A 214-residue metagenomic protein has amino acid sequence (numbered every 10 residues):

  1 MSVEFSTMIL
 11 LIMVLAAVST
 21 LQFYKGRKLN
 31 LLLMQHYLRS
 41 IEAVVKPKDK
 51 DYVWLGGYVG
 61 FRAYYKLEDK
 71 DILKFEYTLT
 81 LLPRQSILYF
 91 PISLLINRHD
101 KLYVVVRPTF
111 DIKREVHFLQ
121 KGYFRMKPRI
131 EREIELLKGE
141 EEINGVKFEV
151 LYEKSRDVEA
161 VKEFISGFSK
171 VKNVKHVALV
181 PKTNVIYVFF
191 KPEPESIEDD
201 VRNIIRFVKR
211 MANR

Functional and structural regions predicted by a protein language model:
M1-S2, R202: Elongated, non-catalytic scaffold/linker segments and compositionally distinctive motifs
V3-E4, L31: N-terminal, Lys/Arg-enriched amphipathic/low-complexity engagement segments that precede the first folded domain
T7-K25: Single-pass alpha-helical transmembrane signal-anchor segments
Y24-R98: N-terminal topogenic membrane-targeting module
L32, E159, D199-R202: Generic alpha-helical secondary structure signal
I41-V44, F164-G167, F207, M211: Residues that form generic nucleotide/phosphate-binding pockets
D71-S196: Structured extramembrane domains adjacent to transmembrane segments
N184-R214: Long, compositionally biased interface segments
